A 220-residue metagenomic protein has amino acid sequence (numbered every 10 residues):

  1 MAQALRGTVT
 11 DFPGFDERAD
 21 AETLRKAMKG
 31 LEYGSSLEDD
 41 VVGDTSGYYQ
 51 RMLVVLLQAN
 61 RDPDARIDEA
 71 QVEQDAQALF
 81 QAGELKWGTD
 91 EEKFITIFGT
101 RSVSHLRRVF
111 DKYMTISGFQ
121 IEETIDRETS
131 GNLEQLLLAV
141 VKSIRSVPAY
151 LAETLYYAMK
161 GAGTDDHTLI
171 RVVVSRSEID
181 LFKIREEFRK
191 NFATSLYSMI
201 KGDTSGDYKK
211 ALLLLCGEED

Functional and structural regions predicted by a protein language model:
M1-D220: Structural signature for extended repeat/solenoid scaffolds and their inter-repeat hinge/linker regions, spanning
